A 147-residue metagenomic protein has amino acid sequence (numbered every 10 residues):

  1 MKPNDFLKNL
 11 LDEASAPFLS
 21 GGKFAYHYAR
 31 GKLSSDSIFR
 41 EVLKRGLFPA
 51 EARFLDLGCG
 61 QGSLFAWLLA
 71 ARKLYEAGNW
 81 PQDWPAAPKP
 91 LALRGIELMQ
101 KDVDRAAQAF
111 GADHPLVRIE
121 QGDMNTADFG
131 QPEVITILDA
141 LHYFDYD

Functional and structural regions predicted by a protein language model:
L11-R45: Class I SAM-dependent methyltransferase Rossmann-like catalytic core, especially the SAM/SAH-binding loop
A52-G60: Conserved class I S-adenosyl-L-methionine
Q61-P88: Conserved SAM-binding loop of SAM-dependent methyltransferases across substrates and taxa, primarily the Class I
M99: Conserved SAM/SAH-binding beta-strand->alpha-helix loop
A106-A107: Conserved SAM-binding loop
D113-M124: Conserved SAM-binding strand-loop segment of SAM-dependent methyltransferases
T136: A conserved beta-strand element that flanks and buttresses the S-adenosyl-L-methionine
F144-D147: A short, conserved alpha-helix within the catalytic core of class I
